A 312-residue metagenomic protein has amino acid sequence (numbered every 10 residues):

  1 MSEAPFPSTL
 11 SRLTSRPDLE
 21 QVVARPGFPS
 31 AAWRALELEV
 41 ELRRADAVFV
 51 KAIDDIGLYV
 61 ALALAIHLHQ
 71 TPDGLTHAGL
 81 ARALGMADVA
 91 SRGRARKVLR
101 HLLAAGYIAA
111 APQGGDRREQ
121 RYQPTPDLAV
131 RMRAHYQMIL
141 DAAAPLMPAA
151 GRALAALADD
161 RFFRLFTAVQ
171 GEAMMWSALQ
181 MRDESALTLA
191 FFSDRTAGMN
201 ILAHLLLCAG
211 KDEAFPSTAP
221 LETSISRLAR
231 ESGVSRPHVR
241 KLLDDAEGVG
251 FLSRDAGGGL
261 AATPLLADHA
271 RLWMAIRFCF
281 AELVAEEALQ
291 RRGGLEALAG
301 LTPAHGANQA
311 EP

Functional and structural regions predicted by a protein language model:
M1-T71, G79-S91, A104, G114 (+2 more regions): Intrinsic disorder/low-complexity detector
V89-A104, G233-E247: Short amphipathic alpha-helical interaction segments
L103-Q113, E247-G257: A short, conserved structural fragment
I108, Y122-Q123: Acidic/His-rich structured neighborhood in mature extracellular/periplasmic domains
P112-R121, D255-L265: Short, Lys/Arg-rich nucleic-acid/phosphate-binding segment
A219-F251, D255: Glycine/small-residue-rich hydrophobic helix-like segments
A246, G250-L252, L260-A267, R271-M274: Compact recognition or signaling/catalytic modules
